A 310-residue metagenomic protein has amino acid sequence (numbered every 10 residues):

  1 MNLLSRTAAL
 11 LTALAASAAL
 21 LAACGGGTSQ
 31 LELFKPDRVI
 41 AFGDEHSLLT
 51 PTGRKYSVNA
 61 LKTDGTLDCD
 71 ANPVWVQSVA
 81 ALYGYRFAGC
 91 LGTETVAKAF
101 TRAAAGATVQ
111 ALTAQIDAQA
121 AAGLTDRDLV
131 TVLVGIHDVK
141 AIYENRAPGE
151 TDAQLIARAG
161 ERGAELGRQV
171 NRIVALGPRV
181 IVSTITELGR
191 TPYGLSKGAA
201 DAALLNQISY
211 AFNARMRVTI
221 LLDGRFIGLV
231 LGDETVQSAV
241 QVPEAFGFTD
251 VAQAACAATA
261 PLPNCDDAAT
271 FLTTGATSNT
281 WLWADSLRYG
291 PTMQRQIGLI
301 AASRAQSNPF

Functional and structural regions predicted by a protein language model:
M1-A22: Sec-dependent bacterial lipoprotein signal peptides
C24-F310: Conserved active-site regions of diverse hydrolases
